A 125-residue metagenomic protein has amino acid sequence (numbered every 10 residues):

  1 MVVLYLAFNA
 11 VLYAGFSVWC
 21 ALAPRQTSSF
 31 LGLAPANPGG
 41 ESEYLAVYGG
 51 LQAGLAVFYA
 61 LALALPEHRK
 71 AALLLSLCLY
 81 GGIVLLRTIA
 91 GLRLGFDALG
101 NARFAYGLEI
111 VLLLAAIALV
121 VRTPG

Functional and structural regions predicted by a protein language model:
M1-Y13: Cytosolic juxtamembrane helix and N-cap/initiation of the first transmembrane helix
L12-P38: Hydrophobic transmembrane helix segments
L31-E41, P66-A71, L92-G95: Short juxtamembrane and helix-loop transition motifs at transmembrane-helix boundaries in membrane proteins
G40-L63, C78-G82: Core segments of alpha-helical transmembrane spans in multipass integral membrane proteins
R69-L79: Membrane-interfacial loop-to-transmembrane alpha-helix junctions, especially the N-terminal start
G82-R93: Transmembrane alpha-helical segments of integral membrane proteins
F96-L108: Non-cytosolic membrane-interface motifs at loop->transmembrane helix junctions
V111-G125: Membrane-water interface at the C-terminal end of transmembrane alpha helices
